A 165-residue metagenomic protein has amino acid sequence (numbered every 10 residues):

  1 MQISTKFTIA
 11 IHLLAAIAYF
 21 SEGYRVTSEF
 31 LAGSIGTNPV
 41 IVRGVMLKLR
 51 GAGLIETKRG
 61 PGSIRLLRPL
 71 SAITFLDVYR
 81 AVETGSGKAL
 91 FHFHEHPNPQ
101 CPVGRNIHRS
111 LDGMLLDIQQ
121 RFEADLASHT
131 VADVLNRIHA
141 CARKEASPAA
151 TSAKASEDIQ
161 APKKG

Functional and structural regions predicted by a protein language model:
M1-L13: Short alpha-helical segments that sit at the start of domains
I11-E22: Short amphipathic alpha-helical interface segments
R25-G36: A short alpha-helical element within helix-turn-helix/winged-helix DNA-binding domains across DNA-binding proteins
N38-I41: Short coil turns linking two alpha-helices in DNA-binding domains
V45-R50: Basic amphipathic alpha-helical segments that dock to polyanions
G53-L67: Beta-hairpin "wing" of winged helix-turn-helix
L70-H96, L115: Conserved segment of winged-helix/HTH DNA-binding domains
H92-G165: C-terminal regulatory/oligomerization modules of transcriptional regulators
